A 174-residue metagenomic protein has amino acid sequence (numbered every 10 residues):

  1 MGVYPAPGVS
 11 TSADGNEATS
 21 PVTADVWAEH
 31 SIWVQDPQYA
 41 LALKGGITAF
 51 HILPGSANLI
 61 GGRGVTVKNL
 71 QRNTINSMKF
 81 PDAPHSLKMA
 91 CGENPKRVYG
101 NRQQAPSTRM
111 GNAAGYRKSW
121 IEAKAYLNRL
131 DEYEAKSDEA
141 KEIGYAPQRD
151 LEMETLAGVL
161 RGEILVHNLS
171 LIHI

Functional and structural regions predicted by a protein language model:
M1-L53: Metal-associated gating/positioning segment near the N- to mid-region
E17, P21, W27, G62 (+2 more regions): Residue-level signal for pocket-adjacent positions within structured domains
V34-M89: Gly/lys/ser-thr-rich phosphate-binding loops in alpha/beta enzymes that coordinate phosphoanhydride or phosphate groups
T66-S170: Metal-coordinating catalytic core of metallo-dependent amide/deamination hydrolases
H173-I174: Conserved small/polar residues in nucleotide/adenosyl-binding loops
